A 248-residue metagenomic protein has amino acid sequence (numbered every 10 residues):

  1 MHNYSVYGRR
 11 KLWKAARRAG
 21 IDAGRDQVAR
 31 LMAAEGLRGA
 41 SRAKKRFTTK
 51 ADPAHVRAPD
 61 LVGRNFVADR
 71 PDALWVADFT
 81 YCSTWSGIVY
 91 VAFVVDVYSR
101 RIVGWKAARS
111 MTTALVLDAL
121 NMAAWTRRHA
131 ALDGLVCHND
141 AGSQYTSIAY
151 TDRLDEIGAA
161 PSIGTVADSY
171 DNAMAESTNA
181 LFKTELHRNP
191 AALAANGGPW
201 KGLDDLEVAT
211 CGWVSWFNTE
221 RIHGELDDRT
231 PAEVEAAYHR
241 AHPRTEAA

Functional and structural regions predicted by a protein language model:
M1-A248: Charged DNA-binding/catalytic regions of mobile-element recombinases
